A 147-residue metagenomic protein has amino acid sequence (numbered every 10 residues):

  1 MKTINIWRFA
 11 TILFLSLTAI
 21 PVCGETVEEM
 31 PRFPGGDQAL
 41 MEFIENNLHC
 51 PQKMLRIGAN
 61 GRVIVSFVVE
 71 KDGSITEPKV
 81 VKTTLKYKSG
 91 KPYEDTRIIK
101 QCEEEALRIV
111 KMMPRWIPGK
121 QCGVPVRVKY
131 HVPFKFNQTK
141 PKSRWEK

Functional and structural regions predicted by a protein language model:
K2-T11, L15, A19-K147: Charge-biased low-complexity segments
